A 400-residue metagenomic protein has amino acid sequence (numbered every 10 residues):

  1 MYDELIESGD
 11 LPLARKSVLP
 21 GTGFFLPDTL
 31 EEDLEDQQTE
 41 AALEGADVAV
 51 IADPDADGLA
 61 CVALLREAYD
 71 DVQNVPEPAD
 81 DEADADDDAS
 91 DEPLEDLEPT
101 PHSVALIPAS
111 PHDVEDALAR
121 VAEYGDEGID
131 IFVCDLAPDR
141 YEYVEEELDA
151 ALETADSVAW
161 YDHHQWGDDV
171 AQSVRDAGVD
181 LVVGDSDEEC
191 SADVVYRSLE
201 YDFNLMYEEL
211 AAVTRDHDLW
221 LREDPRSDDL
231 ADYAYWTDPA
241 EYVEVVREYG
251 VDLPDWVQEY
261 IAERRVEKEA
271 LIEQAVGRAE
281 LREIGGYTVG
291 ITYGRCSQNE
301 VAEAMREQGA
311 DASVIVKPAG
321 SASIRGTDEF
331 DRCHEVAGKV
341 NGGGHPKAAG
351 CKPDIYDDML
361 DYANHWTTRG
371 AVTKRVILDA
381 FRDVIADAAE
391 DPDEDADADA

Functional and structural regions predicted by a protein language model:
M1-P27, E44, A270-A400: Gly/His-enriched, cation/cofactor- and phosphate-binding structural elements
G23-T29, D33-T39, A46-A49, N74-T154: N-terminal small/polar loop signature for handling phosphorylated ligands or for N-terminal nucleophile
A52, C134, Y161-D162: Active-site flanking residues adjacent to catalytic metal/cofactor-binding acidic residues
P54-A56, H163-G167: Short glycine-enriched loops at secondary-structure junctions
A56-V62: Short N-terminal binding/cap micro-motifs at the start of the first secondary-structure element
A155-Q165: Catalytic PLP-binding core of fold-type I/II PLP enzymes
Q165-P239: Short alpha-helices
D218-R295: Glycine-rich, Lys/Arg-enriched anion-binding loops that position phosphate/diphosphate groups for phosphoryl
